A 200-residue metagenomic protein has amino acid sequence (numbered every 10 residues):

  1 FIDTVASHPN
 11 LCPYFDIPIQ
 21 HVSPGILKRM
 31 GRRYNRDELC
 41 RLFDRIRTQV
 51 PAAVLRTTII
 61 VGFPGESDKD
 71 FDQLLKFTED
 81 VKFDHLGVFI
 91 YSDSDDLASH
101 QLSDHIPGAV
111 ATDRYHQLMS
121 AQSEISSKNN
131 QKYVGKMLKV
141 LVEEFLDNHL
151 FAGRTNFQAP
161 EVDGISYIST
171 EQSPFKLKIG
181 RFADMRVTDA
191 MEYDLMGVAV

Functional and structural regions predicted by a protein language model:
F1-D84, Y91-V110: Conserved non-cysteine loop/helix-boundary elements of the Radical SAM core domain that shape
P13, V81, G87-F89, H149 (+2 more regions): Short non-domain terminal segments
Q101-V200: Terminal RNA-binding accessory module
